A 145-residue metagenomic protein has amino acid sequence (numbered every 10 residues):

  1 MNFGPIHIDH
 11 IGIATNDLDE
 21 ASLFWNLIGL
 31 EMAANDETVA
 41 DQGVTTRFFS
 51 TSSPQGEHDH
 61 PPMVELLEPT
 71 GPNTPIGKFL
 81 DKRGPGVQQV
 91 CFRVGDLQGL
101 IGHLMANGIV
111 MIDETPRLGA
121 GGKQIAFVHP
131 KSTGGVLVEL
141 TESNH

Functional and structural regions predicted by a protein language model:
M1-N2, N35-E37, R47-S50, Q55-D59 (+3 more regions): Vicinal oxygen chelate
M1-S22, P85-F92, N144: N-terminal beta-strand motif that seeds the catalytic metal site of vicinal oxygen chelate
D19-A21, E37-Q42: Short glycine/proline-centered loop/turn elements that form peptide/ligand docking sites
A21-N26, L104: Conserved active-site tyrosine of GNAT-family acetyltransferases
A34-N35, V44, N73-K78: A short, acidic/glycine-rich surface segment
V44, P85-V87, K123: Short edge beta-strand segments in beta-sheet-rich domains
H60-G86: Helix-adjacent hinge/juxtasegments
